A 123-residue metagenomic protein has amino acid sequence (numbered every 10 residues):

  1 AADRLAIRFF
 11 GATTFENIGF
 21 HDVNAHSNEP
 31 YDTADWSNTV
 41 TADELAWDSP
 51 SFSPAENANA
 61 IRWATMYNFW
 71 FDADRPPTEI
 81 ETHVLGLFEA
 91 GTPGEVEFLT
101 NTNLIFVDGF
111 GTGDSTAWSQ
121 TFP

Functional and structural regions predicted by a protein language model:
A2, E16, T78-I80, S119: Intrinsically disordered, low-complexity acidic/polar segments
A2-T33: Solvent-exposed beta-hairpin/edge-strand motifs
R4, A64-N68, I105: Intrinsic-disorder/low-complexity, polar/charged segments enriched in Ser/Thr/Lys/Arg/Asp/Glu/Gln
F10-A12, A90, G113: Change "in extracellular beta-sheet-rich domains … of secreted and cell-surface proteins" to "in beta-sheet-rich domains
D35-A46: Short, ordered beta-strand-loop transition motifs
E44-E81, L87: Low-complexity, intrinsically disordered segments enriched in Ser/Thr together with acidic residues
E79-L104: Extracellular/luminal low-complexity Ser/Thr/Pro-rich, glycosylation-prone repeat/linker regions
L104-F122: Extracellular carbohydrate-recognition regions
